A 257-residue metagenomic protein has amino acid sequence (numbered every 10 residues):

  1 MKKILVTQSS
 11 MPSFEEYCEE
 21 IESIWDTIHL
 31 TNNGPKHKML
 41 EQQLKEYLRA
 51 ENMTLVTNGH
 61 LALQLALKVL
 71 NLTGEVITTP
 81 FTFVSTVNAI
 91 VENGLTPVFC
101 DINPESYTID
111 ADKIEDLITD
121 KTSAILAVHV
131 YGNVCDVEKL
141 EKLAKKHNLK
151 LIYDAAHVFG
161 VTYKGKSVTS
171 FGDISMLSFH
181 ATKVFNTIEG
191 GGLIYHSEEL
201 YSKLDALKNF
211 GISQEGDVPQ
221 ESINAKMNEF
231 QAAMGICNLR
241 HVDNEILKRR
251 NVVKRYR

Functional and structural regions predicted by a protein language model:
M1-L30: N-terminal "arm"/small-domain region of PLP-dependent enzymes with the aminotransferase-like
E15-D26, P35-R49, D112-D120, E138-N148 (+2 more regions): Replace "anionic and nucleotidyl ligands
W25, V158-K164, F171-R257: Active-site region of PLP-dependent enzymes
H29, N33-E75, F81, A89-E92 (+2 more regions): Phosphate-binding glycine-rich loop
R49, L72, K121, S170-F171 (+2 more regions): Short loop/turn motifs at secondary-structure junctions
K68-A155, T162: PLP-dependent aminotransferase-like
